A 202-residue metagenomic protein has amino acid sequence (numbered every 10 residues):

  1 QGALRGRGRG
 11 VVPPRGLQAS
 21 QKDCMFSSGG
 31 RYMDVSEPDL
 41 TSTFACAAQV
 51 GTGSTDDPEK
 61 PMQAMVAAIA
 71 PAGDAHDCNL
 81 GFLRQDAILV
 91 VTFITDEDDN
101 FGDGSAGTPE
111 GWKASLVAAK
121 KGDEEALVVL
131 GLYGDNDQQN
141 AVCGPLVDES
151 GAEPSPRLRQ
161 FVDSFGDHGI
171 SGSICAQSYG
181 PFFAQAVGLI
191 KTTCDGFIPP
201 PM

Functional and structural regions predicted by a protein language model:
Q1-M202: Divalent cation-coordinating acidic motifs and surrounding scaffolds that mediate Ca2+/Mg2+/Mn2+/Zn2+-dependent binding
